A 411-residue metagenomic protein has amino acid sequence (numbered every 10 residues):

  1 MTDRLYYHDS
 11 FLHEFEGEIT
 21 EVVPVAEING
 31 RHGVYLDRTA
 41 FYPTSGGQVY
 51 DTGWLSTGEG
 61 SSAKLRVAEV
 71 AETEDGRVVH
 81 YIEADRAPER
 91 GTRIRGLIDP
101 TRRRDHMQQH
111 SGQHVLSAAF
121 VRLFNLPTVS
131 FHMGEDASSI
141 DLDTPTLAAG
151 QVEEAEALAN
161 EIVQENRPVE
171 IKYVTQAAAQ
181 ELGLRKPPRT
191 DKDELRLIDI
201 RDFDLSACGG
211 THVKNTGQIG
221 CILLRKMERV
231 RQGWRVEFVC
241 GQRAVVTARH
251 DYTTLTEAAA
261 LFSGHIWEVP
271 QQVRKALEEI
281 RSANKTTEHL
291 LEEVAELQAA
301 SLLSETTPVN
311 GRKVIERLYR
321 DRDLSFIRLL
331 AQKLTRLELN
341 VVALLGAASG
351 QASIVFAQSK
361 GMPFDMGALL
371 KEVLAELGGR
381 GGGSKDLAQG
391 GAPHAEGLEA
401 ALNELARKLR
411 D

Functional and structural regions predicted by a protein language model:
M1-D411: A glycine- and charged-residue-rich anion-binding loop/surface
